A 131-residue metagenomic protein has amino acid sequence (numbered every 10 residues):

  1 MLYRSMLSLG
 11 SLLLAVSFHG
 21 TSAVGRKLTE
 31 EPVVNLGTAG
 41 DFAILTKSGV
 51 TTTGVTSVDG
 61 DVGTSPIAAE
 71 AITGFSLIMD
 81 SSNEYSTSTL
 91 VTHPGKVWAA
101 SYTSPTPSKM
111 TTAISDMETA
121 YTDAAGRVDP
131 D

Functional and structural regions predicted by a protein language model:
R4-G20: Cleavable N-terminal signal peptides of Sec/SRP-targeted secreted and luminal proteins
V16-D131: Solvent-exposed adhesion/ligand-recognition segments of exported proteins
